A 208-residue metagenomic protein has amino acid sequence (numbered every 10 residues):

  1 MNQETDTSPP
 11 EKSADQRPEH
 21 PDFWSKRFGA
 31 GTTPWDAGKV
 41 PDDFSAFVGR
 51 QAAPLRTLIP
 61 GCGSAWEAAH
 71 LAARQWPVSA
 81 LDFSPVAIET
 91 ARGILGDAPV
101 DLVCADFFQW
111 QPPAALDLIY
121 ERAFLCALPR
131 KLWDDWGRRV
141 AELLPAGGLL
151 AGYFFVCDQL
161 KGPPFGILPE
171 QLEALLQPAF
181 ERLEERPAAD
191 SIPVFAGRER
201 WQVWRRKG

Functional and structural regions predicted by a protein language model:
N2-I59, G63-A114, R130-G208: Class I (Rossmann-like) S-adenosyl-L-methionine-dependent methyltransferase catalytic domain, capturing the SAM-binding
D117: Conserved acidic residues
Y120: A conserved beta-strand element that flanks and buttresses the S-adenosyl-L-methionine
A123-A127: Short catalytic micro-motifs in class I SAM-dependent methyltransferases
